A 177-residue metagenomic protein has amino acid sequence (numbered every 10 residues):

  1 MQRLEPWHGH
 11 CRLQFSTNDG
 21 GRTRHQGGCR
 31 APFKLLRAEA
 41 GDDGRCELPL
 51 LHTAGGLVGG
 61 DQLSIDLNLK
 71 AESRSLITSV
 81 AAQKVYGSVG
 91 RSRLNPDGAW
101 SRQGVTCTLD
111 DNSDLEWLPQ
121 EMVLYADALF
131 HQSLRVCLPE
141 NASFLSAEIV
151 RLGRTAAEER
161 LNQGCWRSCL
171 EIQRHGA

Functional and structural regions predicted by a protein language model:
M1-W100, L161-A177: Terminal catalytic/cofactor-binding subdomain
A40-D42, C107-D110, F144-S146: Short amphipathic alpha-helical segments, especially helix-boundary/capping motifs
L67, N112-S113, A147-I149: Solvent-exposed loop/turn tips at the surfaces of repeat/solenoid architectures
K70, D110, C137-P139, Q173: Feature marks extracellular polysaccharide-active and adherence modules
S75-H131: Intrinsically disordered, low-complexity linker/loop segments enriched in Gly/Pro and charged/polar residues
D114-L115, A142-F144: Repeated loop/turn-to-beta-strand initiation elements of outer-membrane beta-barrel proteins
E121-L124, L129-H131, F144, E148-A177: Short acidic-hydrophobic catalytic motif
